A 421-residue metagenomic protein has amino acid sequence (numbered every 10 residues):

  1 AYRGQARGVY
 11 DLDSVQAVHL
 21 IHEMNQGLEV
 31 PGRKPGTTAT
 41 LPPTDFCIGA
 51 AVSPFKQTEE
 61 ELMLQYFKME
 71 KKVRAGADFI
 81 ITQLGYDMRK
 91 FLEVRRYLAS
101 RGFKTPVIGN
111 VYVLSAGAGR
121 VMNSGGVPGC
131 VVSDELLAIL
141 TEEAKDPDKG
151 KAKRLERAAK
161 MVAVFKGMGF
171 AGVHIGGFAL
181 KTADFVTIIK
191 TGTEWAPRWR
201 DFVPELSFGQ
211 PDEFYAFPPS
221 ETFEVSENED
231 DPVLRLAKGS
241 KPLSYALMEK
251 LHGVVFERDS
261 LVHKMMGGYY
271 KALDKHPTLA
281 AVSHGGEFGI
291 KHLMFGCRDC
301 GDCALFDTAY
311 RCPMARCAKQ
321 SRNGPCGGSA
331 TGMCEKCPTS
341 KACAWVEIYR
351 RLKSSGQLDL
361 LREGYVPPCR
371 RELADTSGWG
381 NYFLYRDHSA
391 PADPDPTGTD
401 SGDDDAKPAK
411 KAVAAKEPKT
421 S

Functional and structural regions predicted by a protein language model:
G8-E59, R96, S100-M161, A179 (+1 more regions): Active-site pocket-lining/capping segments in soluble small-molecule metabolic enzymes
V18, E23-G32, A179, P197-A281 (+1 more regions): Extended, intrinsically disordered, low-complexity segments
E59-A75: Active-site glycine-rich loop that binds ribose-phosphate moieties when present
K72, G76, G109, V173: Conserved, mostly hydrophobic/aromatic
D78-D87, G176: Catalytic beta/alpha-barrel core
A163-I188: Charge-patterned, long linear interaction tracts outside catalytic cores
P277-D403: Metallocofactor- and cofactor-centric catalytic cores in central/energy metabolism, strongly enriched
